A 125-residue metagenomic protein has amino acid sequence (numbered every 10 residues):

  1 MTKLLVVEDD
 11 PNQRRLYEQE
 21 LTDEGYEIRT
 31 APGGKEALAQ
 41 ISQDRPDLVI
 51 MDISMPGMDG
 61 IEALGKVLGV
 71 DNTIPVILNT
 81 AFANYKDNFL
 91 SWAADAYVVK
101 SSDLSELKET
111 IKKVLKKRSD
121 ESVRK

Functional and structural regions predicted by a protein language model:
E8: Conserved acidic carboxylate
P11-R29: Two-component/phosphorelay signaling modules centered on CheY-like receiver
T30-A39, G60: Helix N-cap/capping motif at the beta->alpha junctions
A39, I61-N72: Short amphipathic alpha-helix used as the core "switch/output" element in two-component signaling
D52: Active-site residues of response regulator receiver
M55: Receiver (REC) domain active-site loop signature in two-component systems and cognate sites in sensor histidine kinases
E62, A83-E109: Alpha4 helix (beta4-alpha4-beta5 surface) of REC/receiver domains from two-component response regulators
I77-N79: Hydrophobic/aromatic residues positioned on beta-strands within the core alpha/beta folds
